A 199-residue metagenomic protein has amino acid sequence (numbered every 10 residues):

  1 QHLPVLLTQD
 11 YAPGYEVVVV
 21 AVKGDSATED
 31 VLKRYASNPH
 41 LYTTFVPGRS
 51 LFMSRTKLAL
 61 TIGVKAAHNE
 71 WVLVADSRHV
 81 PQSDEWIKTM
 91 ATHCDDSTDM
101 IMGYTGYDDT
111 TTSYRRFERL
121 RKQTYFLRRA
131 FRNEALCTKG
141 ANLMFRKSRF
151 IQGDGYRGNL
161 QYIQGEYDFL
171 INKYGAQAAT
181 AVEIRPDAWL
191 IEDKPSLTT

Functional and structural regions predicted by a protein language model:
P4-S50: Acidic donor-binding segment of Leloir-type glycosyltransferases
V22, L73-R78: Active-site acidic Asp-centered loop
A27, R49-L58, V64, V80 (+1 more regions): A short, glycine-/small-residue-rich helix N-cap motif at loop->alpha-helix starts within glycosyltransferase
L60, V72: Short aromatic/hydrophobic "clamp" motif used to bind/position activated sugar donors
H68-E70, K139-G153: Conserved nucleotide-sugar donor-binding and metal-coordinating catalytic region shared by glycosyltransferases
D76-T92: Acidic donor-binding/catalytic loop of UDP-sugar-dependent glycosyltransferases, especially processive GT2
C94, M100-M102, G106-R121, I151 (+1 more regions): Catalytic donor/gating beta->alpha subdomain of glycosyltransferases that bind UDP-sugars
Y107-T110, F126-M144, P186-I191: A recurrent flexible, glycine/aromatic-enriched loop bordering the glycosyltransferase active site that acts as
